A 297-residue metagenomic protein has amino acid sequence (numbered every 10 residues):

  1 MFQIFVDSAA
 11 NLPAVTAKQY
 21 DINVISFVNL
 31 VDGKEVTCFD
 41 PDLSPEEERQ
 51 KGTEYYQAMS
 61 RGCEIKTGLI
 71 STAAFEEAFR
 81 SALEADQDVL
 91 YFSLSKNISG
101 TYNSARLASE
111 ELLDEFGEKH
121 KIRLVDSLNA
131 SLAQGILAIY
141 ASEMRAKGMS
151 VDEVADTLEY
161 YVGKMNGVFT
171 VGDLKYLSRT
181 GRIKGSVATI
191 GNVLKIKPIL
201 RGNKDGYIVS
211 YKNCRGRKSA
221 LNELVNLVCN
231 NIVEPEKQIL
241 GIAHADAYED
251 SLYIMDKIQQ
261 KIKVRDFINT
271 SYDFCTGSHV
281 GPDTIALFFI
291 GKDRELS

Functional and structural regions predicted by a protein language model:
M1, A85-D88, K263: Short loop/turn motifs at secondary-structure junctions
Q3, A9-A17, I22-N23, V28-V36 (+6 more regions): Mixed-charge interfacial surface used for oligomerization/domain docking and macromolecular partner engagement
Q3-I70, A74: N-terminal glycine-rich anion-binding loop in soluble enzyme alpha/beta folds
S60-K96, N103-L107, A155, V162: Glycine-rich phosphate- or other oxyanion-binding loops that anchor nucleotides, phosphorylated ligands
R80, Q87-Y91, L113, E118-L124: A generic structural signal for ordered secondary structure
S93-S95, V125-L128: Short beta-strand->loop
